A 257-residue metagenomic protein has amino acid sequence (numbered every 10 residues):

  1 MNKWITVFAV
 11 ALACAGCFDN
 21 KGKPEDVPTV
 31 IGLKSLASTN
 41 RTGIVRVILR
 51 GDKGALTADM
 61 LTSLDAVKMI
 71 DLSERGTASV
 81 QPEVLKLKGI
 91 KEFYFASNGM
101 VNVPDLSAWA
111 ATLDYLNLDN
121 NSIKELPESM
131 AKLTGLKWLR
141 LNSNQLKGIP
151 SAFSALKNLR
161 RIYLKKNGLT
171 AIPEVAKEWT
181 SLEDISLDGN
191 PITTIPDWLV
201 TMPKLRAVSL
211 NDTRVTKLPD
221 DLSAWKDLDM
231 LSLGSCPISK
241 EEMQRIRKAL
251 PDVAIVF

Functional and structural regions predicted by a protein language model:
C14-G16: C-terminal motif of bacterial Sec signal peptides marking the signal peptidase cleavage site
F18-P24: Bacterial lipoprotein signal-peptidase II cleavage site
T39-N102, A111-L113: LRR N-terminal entry segment and analogous cap-like coil->beta motifs
V45-L49, I70-L72, F93-F95, D114-L118 (+6 more regions): Conserved hydrophobic beta-strand positions in leucine-rich repeat
T57-L61, V80-E83, M100-S107, L126-S129 (+5 more regions): The feature encodes a structural signal of leucine-rich repeats
S63-A66, K86-I90, A108-L113, A131-L136 (+5 more regions): Leucine-rich repeat
R75, N98, N121, L141-N144 (+4 more regions): Consensus "Asn ladder" position of solenoid repeat domains
T216-F257: Leucine-rich solenoid repeat scaffolds
